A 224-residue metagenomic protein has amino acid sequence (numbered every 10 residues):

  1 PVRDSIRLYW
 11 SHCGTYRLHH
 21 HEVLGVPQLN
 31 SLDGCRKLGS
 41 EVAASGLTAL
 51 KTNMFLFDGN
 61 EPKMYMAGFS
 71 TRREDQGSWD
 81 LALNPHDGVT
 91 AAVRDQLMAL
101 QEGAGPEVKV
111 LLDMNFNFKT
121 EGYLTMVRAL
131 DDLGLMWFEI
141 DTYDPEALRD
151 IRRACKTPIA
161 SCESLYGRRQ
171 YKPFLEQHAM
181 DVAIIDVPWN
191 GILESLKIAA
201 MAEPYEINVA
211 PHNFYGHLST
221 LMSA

Functional and structural regions predicted by a protein language model:
P1: Metal- or metallocofactor-binding catalytic centers and their adjacent structured scaffolds across diverse enzyme
S5, W10-I151: Metal-dependent enolase-superfamily TIM-barrel catalytic cores that perform enediolate-based chemistry
R128-W137, Y143-A224: Shared catalytic-loop signature of beta/alpha-barrel
